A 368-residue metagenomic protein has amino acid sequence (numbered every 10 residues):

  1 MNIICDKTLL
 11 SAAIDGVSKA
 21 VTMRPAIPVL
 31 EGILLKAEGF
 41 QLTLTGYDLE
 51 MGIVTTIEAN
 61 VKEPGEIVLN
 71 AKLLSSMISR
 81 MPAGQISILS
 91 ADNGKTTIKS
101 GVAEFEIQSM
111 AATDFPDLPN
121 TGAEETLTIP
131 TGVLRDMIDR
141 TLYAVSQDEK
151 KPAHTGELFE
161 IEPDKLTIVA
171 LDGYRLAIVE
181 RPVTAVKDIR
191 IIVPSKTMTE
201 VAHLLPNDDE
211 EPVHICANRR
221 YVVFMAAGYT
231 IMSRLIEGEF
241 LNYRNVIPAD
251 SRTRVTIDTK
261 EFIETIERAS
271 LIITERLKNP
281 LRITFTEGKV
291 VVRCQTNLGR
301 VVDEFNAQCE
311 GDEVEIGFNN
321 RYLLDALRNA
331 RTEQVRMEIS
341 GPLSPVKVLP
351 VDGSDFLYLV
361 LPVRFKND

Functional and structural regions predicted by a protein language model:
M1-D368: Structural preference for solvent-exposed beta-strand-turn elements and adjacent flexible terminal/loop segments within
